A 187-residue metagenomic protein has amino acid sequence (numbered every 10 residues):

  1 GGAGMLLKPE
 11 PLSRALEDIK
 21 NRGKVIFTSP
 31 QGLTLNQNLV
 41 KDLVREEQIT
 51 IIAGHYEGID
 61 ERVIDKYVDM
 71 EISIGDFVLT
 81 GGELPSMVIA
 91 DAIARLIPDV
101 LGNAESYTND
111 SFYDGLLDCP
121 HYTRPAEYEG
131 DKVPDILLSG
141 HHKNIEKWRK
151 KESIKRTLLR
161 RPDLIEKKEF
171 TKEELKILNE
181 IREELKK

Functional and structural regions predicted by a protein language model:
G1-M5: Short, His- and charge-rich active-site/binding loops that engage polyanionic ligands
L6-H55, E61, P98: S-adenosyl-L-methionine/SAH cofactor-binding core of RNA-modifying enzymes
P9-E10, E61-R62, V88-A90, K147-R149 (+1 more regions): Short hydrophobic alpha-helical segments that form membrane-spanning helices or hydrophobic packing faces of helical
T28-Q31, A53-Y56, G75, G82 (+1 more regions): Fold-independent oxyanion-binding glycine-rich loops and adjacent beta-strand/coil segments at enzyme active sites
V63-D110: Structured adenosyl-cofactor binding patch, chiefly the S-adenosyl-L-methionine
L84, L96-I136: Internal, active-site/partner-interface "lid" segment
P125-K187: SAM-dependent methyltransferases
